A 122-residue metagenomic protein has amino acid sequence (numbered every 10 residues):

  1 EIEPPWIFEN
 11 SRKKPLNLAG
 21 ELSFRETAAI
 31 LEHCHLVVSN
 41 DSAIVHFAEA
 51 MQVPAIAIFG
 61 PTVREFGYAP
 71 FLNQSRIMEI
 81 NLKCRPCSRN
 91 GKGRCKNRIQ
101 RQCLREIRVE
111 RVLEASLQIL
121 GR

Functional and structural regions predicted by a protein language model:
E1-P61: Donor-binding and catalytic core of enzymes assembling or modifying cell-surface/extracellular glycoconjugates
F8, G67-A69, R94-C95: Short secondary-structure boundary/capping segments
N17, R64, E106-R108: Short, solvent-exposed coil/turn linker segments
E26-A28, F66-Y68, C87-R89: Short, charged, surface-exposed secondary-structure boundary motifs
M51-M78: Gly/Pro- and small hydrophobic-enriched strand-loop and loop-to-helix capping segments that sit at the rims
L72-R122: Leloir-type glycosyltransferase catalytic cores
